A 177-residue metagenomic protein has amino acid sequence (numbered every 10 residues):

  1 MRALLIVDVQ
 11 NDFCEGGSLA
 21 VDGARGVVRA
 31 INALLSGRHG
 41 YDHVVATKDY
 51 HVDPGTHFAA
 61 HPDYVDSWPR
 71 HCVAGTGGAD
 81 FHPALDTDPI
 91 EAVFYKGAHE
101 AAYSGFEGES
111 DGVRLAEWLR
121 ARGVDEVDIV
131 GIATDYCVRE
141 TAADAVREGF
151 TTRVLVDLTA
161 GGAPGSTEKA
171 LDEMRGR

Functional and structural regions predicted by a protein language model:
M1-H99, A116, A121, T151-V154 (+1 more regions): Active-site acidic carboxylates
L34-L35, Y136-R147: Histidine-anchored nucleotide/phosphate-binding helix
A59, F106-E109, A142, T167-K169: Surface-exposed beta-strand edges and their flanking turn/coil or helix-capping segments
H71, G105, G131, A160-G161: A generic secondary-structure micro-motif detector that highlights 1-2 residue hydrophobic/ambivalent hotspots embedded
G77, F81, D111, T134-T141: Catalytic-loop motifs flanking and including active-site residues across diverse enzymes
A98-R122, E126: Alpha-helical scaffold elements lining the catalytic groove of polysaccharide deacetylases
V124-C137, V154-T159: Glycine-rich anion-binding loop/nest that anchors nucleotide
